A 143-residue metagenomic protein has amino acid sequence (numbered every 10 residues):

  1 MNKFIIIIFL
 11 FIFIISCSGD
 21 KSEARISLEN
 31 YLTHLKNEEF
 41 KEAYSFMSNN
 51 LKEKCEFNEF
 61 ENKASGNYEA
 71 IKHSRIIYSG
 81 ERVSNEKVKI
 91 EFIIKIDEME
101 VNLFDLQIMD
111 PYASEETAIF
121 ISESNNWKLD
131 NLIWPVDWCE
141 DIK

Functional and structural regions predicted by a protein language model:
M1-K3, S18: N-terminal hydrophobic targeting signals that begin at the initiator methionine
F4-I14: Sec-dependent N-terminal signal peptides
I15-N37, S45: Short, low-complexity N-terminal intrinsically disordered segments enriched in polar/charged residues
K41-V101: Short solvent-exposed beta->alpha transition segments
R82-K143: Exposed beta-sheet edge and beta->alpha loop/turn motif
